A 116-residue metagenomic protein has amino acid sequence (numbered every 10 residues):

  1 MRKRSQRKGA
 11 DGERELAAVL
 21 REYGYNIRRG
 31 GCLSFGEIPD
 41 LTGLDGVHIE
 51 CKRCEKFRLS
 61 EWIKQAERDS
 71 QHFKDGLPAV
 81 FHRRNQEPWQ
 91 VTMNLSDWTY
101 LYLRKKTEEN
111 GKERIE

Functional and structural regions predicted by a protein language model:
M1-E116: Catalytic phosphate/metal-binding cores of nucleic-acid and nucleotide-processing enzymes, i.e., regions that mediate
